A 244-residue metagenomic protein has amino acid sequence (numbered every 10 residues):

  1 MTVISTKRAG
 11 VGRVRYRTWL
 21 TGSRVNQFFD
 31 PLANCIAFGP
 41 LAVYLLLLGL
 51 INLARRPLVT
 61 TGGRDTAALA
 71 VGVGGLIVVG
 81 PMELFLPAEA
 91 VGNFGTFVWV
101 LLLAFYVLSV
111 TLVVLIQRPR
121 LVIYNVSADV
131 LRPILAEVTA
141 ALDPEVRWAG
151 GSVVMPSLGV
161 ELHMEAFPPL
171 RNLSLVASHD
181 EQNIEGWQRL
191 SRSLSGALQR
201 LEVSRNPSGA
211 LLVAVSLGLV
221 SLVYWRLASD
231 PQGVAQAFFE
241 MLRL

Functional and structural regions predicted by a protein language model:
A37-A54: N-terminal signal-anchor/start-transfer transmembrane helix
T60-A70, T96-W99, S127: Cytoplasmic-side transmembrane-helix entry/capping segments in multi-pass membrane proteins
A70-L84: A generic, lipid-embedded transmembrane alpha helix
M82-F85, F94-R120: Transmembrane alpha-helices and immediately adjacent membrane-cytoplasm interface residues in multi-pass integral
V110-V154: Canonical alpha-helical transmembrane segment with a positive-inside/aromatic-interface signature
R171-Q199: Extended, hydrophilic extramembrane loops/domains of integral membrane proteins
G209-A228: Final/C-terminal transmembrane alpha-helix of multipass membrane proteins
W225-L244: Juxtamembrane boundary at the C-terminal end of a transmembrane helix
